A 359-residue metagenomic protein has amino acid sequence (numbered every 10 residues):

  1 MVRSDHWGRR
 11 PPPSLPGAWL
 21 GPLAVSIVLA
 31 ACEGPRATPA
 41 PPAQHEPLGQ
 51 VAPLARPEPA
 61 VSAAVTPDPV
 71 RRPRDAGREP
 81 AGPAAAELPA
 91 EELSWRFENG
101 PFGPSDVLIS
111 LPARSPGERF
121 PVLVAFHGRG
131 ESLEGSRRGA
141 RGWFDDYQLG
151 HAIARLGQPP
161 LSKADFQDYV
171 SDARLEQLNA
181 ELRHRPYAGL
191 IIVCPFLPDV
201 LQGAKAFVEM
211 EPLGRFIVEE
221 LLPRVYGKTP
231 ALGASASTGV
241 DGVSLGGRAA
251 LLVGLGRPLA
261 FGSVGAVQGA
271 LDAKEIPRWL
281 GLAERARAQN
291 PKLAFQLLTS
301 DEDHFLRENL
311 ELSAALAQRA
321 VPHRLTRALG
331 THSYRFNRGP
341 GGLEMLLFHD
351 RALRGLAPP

Functional and structural regions predicted by a protein language model:
M1-L15: N-terminal secretory signal peptides that target proteins for export/translocation
A18-A30: Bacterial N-terminal signal peptides
C32-V122, G130, L175, L190 (+1 more regions): A domain-start/cap signature at the N-terminus of enzymes
R129-G214: Active-site machinery of serine-nucleophile hydrolases
D172-L182, G247-L252, K274-R287: Alpha-helical scaffolding within the catalytic cores of extracellular/periplasmic polymer-degrading hydrolases
K205-S244: Gly/Ser-rich "nucleophile elbow"/oxyanion-hole loop immediately N-terminal to the catalytic nucleophile in hydrolases
A236-L280: Primarily recognizes the serine-hydrolase "nucleophile elbow" in alpha/beta-hydrolase and SGNH/GDSL folds
A294, L298, E302-P359: C-terminal catalytic histidine-bearing segment of alpha/beta-hydrolase fold enzymes
